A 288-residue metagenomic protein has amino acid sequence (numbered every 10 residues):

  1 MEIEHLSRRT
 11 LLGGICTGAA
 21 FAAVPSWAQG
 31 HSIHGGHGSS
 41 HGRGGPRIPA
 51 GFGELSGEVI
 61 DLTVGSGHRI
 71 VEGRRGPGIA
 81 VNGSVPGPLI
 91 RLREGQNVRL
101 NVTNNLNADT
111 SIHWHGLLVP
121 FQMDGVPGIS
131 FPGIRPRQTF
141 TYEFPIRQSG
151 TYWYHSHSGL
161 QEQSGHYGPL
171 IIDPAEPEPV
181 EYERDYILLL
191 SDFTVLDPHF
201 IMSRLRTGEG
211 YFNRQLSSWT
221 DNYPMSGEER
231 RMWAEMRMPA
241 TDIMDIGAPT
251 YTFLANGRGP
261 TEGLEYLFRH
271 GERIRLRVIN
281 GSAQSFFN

Functional and structural regions predicted by a protein language model:
E2-E4, I15-G18, A28-N288: Histidine-centered copper-binding motifs that mark active-site loops of extracellular/periplasmic copper enzymes
A23-P25: N-terminal signal peptide c-region/cleavage motif recognized by signal peptidases
